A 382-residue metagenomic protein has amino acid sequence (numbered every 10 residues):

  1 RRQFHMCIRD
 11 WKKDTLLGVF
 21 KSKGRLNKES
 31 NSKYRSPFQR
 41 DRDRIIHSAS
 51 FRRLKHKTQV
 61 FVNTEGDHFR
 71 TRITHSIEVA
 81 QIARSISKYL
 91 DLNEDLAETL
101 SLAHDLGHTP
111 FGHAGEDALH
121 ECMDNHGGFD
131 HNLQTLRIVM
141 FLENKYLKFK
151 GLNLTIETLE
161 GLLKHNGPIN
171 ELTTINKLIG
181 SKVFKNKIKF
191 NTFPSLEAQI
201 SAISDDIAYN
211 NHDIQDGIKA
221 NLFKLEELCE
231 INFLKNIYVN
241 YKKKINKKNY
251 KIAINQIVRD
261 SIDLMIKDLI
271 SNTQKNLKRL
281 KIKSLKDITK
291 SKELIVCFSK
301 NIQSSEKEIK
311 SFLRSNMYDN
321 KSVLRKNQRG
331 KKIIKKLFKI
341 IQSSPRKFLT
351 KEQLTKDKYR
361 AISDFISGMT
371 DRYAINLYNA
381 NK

Functional and structural regions predicted by a protein language model:
R1-I8: Short, small-residue-biased leader/transition segments that mark boundaries at the very start of proteins
R9-S76, A80-I86, E94, G128-L133 (+1 more regions): Histidine-centered, transition-metal-coordinating active-site segments
I86-S87, L119: Broad structural signal for hydrophobic residues in well-ordered alpha-helices, predominantly aliphatic
E94-E116, T135, D205, I366: His-Asp-centered metal-binding catalytic motifs of divalent-metal-dependent phosphohydrolases/nucleases
L96-T99, P110-G127, I218-E226: Post-HEXXH active-site segment of zinc metalloproteases
L102-A103, H120, L354: Conserved short loop/turn motifs at secondary-structure junctions
